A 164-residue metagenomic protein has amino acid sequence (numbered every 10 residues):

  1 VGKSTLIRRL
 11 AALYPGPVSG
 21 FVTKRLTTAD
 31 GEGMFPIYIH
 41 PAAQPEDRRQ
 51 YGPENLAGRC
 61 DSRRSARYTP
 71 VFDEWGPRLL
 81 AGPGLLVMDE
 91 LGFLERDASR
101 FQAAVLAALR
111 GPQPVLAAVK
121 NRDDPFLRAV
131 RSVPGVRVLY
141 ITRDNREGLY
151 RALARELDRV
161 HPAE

Functional and structural regions predicted by a protein language model:
K3: Conserved lysine of the Walker
L6, L10: Hydrophobic positions on the alpha1 helix immediately C-terminal to the Walker A/P-loop
A11-R63: N-terminal phosphate/diphosphate-binding loop that engages ATP/GTP or pyrophosphate donors across diverse enzyme folds
V18-G20, V87, V138-Y140: Conserved beta-strand scaffold positions in the cores of enzyme catalytic domains, especially in NTP/NDP-utilizing
S19-T23, G76, A117-A118: Small-side-chain structural scaffolding
G58-S99: Internal catalytic-core helix/loop-beta-alpha segment that presents or stabilizes conserved functional determinants
L79, P83, L91-E164: Replace "adjacent to P-loop NTPase cores in ATP/GTP-dependent enzymes" with "adjacent to NTP-binding cores
